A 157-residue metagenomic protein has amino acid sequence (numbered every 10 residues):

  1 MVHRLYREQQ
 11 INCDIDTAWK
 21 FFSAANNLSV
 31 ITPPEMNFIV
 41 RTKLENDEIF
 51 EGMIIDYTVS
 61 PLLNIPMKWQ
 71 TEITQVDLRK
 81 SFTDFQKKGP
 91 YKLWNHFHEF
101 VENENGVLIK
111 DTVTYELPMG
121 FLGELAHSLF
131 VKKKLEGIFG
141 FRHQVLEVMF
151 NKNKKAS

Functional and structural regions predicted by a protein language model:
M1, A156-S157: Basic/polar N-terminal segments that are highly enriched at the extreme N-terminus, encompassing both cleavable
M1-N46, F50: Hydrophobic ligand-binding cavity/cleft-lining segments
R4-Y6, P66-Q70, K92-H96: Short, surface-exposed coil-to-beta transition loops
I11-C13, V59-L63, Q75, P90 (+1 more regions): Beta-strand elements of well-folded, non-transmembrane domains
I15, T74-S81, E99-L108: A short, structured loop/turn motif at beta-sheet edges
D16-K20, E102-L108, G137-G140, Q144 (+1 more regions): Replace "anionic and nucleotidyl ligands
V40-K88, F141-Q144, V148-M149, N153-K154: Glycine-rich portal/gate segments that line the openings of hydrophobic small-molecule binding cavities
Q86-G137: Beta-strand/loop substructures that line and gate deep hydrophobic ligand-binding cavities in soluble
